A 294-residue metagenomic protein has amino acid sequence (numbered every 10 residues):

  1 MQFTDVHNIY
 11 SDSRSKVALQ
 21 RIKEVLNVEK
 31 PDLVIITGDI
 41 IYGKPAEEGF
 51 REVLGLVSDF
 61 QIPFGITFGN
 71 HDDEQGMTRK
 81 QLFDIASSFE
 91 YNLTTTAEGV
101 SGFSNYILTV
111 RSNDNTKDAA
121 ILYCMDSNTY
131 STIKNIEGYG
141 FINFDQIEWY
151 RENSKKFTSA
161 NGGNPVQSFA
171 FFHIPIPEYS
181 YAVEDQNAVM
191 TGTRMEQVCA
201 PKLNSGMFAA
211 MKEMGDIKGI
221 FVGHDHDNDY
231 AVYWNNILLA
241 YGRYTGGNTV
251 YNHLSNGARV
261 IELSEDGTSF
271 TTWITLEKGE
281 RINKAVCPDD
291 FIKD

Functional and structural regions predicted by a protein language model:
M1-E52: N-terminal active-site segment of His-dependent metallophosphoesterases
M1-Y10, A119-T129, F171, L238-Y244: Active-site-proximal beta-strand elements of phosphoester/diester hydrolases
D5, I22, V34, D39 (+8 more regions): Divalent metal-coordination and catalytic microenvironments
I9-S11, Y42-P45, I66-M77, Y130-I133 (+4 more regions): Active-site environment of divalent metal-dependent phosphoester hydrolases
L26, V57, M211-K212: Short hydrophobic patches on amphipathic alpha-helices that form coiled-coil/helix-mediated interaction surfaces
K30-D32, I121-Y123, I136-D229: His/acidic metal-ligating clusters that form di-metal
R51-G163, R259-S264: Extended active-site neighborhood of metal-dependent phosphoesterases/phosphodiesterases
I107-S112, T116, L122, M207-M214 (+1 more regions): Binuclear metal-dependent phosphoesterase catalytic core
